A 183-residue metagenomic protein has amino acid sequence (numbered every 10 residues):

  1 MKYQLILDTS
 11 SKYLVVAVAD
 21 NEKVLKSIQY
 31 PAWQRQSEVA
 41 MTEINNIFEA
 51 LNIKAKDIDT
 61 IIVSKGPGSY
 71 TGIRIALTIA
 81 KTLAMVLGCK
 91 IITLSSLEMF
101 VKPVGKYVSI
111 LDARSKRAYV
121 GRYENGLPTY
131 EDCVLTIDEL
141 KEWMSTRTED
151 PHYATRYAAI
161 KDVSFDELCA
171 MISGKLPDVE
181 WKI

Functional and structural regions predicted by a protein language model:
M1-V24, P31, R35-E38, I53 (+1 more regions): Oxyanion-binding and handling regions
E22-Y30, D57-S64: Glycine/charged-rich beta-loop-alpha catalytic/anionic-binding loops adjacent to active sites
V39, E43: Charged catalytic carboxylate motif
I44, I79-L83, V101: Buried hydrophobic packing segments
I44-T60, E142-M144: Phosphate/pyrophosphate-binding loops at sites that engage ATP/ADP/AMP, CoA/4′-phosphopantetheine, polyphosphate
A50-K56, M85-L94: Phosphate-handling active-site elements
T60-I91: DPxDG-like acidic metal-binding loop motif
